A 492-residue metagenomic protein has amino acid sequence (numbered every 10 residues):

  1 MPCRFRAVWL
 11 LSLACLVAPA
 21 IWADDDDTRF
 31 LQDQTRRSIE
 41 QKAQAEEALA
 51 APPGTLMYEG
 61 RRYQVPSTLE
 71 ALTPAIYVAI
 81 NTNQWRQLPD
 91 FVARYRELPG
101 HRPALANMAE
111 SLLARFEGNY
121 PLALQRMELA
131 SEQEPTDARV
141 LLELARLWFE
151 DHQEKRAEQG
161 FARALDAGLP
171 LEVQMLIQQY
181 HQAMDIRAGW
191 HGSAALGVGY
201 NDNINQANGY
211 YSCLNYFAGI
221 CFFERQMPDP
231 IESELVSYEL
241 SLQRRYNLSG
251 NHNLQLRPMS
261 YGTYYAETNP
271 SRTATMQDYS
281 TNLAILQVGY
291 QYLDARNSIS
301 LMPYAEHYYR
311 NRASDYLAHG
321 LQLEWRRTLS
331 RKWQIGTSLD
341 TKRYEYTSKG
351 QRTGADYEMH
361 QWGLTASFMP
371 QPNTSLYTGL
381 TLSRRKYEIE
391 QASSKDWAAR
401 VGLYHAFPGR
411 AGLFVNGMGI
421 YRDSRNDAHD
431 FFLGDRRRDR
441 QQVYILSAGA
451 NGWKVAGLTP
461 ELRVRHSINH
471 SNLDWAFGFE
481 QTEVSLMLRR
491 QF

Functional and structural regions predicted by a protein language model:
P2-L10: Bacterial N-terminal signal peptides that target proteins for export
L10, I21-D24: N-terminal export/targeting signal detector
V17-P19: N-terminal signal peptide c-region/cleavage motif recognized by signal peptidases
D24-G60, T68, I76-T82, R86-A93 (+2 more regions): Gram-negative and organellar
G60-Y63, Y95-P99: Flexible helix-coil transition and linker loops at the boundaries of alpha-helical arrays
